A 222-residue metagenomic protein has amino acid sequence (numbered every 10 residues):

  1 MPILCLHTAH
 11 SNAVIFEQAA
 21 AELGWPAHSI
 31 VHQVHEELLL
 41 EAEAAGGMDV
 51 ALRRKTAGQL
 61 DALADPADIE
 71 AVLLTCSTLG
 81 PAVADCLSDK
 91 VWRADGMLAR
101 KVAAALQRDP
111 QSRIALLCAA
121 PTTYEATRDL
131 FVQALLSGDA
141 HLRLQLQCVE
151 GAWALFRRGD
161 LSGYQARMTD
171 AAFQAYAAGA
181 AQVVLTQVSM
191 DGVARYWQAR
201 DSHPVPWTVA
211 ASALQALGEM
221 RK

Functional and structural regions predicted by a protein language model:
M1-K222: Non-catalytic structural scaffold of enzyme domains
